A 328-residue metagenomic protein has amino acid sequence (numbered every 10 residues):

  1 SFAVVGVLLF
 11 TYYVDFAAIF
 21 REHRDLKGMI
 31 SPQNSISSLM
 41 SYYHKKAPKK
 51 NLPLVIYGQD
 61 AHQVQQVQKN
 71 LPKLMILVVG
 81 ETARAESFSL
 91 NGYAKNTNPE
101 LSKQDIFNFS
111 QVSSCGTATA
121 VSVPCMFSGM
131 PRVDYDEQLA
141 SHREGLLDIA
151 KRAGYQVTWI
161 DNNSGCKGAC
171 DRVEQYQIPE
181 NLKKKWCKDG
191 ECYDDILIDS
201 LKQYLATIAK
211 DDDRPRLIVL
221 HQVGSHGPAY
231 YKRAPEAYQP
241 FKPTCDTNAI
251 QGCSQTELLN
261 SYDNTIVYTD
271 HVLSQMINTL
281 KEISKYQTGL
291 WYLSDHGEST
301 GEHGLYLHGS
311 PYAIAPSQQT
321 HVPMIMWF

Functional and structural regions predicted by a protein language model:
V4-L77, T82-T247, Q319-H321: Active-site-proximal alpha/beta segments of enzymes that process anionic O-linked groups
H23-M29, D134-D136, K185-K188, Q255-D270 (+2 more regions): Active-site rim elements
V78, T82, Q222, T269-V272 (+2 more regions): Catalytic glutamate of the conserved HExxH
F88, I277, E302: Active-site-flanking alpha-helical
G92-N96, A234, Y286-F328: Histidine-centered active-site microenvironments of extracellular/periplasmic hydrolases and transferases
I149, G154-W159, T207, T279-Y292 (+2 more regions): Catalytic cores of PAPS-dependent sulfotransferases and nucleotide-sugar/CMP/GDP-dependent glycosyltransferases
D199-A206, T244-L290: A long, amphipathic alpha-helix that forms part of the scaffold/cap immediately adjacent to metal-dependent active
